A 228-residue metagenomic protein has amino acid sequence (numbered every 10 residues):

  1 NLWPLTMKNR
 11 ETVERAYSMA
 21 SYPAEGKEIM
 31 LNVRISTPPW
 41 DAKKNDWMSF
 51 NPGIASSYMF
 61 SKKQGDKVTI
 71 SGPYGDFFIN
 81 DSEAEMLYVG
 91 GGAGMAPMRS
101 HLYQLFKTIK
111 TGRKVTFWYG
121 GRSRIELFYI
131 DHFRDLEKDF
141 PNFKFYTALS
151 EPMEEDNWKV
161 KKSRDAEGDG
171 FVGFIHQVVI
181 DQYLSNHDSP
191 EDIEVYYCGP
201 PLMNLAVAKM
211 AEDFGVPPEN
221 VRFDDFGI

Functional and structural regions predicted by a protein language model:
N1-Q64, G121-R122, A148-P152: Ferredoxin-reductase
P4-T6, G72, D225: Conserved "cap/hinge" positions at secondary-structure junctions
M19, P97-I109: Histidine-anchored nucleotide/phosphate-binding helix
Y58, S71-E83: A short, basic/flexible loop-to-alpha-helix module at the beginning of a structural domain
N80-E85, D188-E191: Short helix-loop-beta connector
E83-A84, K107-V115: Conserved S-adenosyl-L-methionine
E85-H101: A phosphate-binding catalytic loop at a beta-strand-loop-alpha-helix junction that coordinates phosphoryl groups
K114-I228: Reductase modules of NAD(P)H-dependent flavoproteins
